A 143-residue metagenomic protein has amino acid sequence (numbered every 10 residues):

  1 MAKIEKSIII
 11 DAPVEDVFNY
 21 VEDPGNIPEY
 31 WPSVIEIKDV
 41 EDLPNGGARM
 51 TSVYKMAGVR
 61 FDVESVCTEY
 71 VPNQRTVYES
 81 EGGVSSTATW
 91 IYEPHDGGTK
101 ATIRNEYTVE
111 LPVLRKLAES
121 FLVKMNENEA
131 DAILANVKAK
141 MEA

Functional and structural regions predicted by a protein language model:
M1-I9, D131, A135, A143: Hydrophobic-ligand-binding modules of eukaryotic lipid transfer/binding families
M1-N45: Hydrophobic ligand-binding cavity/cleft-lining segments
I9-P13, V53-A57, T68-Y70, E93-H95 (+1 more regions): Solvent-exposed residues in well-ordered beta-strands and their adjoining turns, especially edge/terminal strands
P32, A118-L122, E142: A generic structural signal for secondary-structure junctions that act as hinges or helix/strand caps at the edges
K38-T87, D96-K100, A132-A143: Glycine-rich portal/gate segments that line the openings of hydrophobic small-molecule binding cavities
E79-A132: Beta-strand/loop substructures that line and gate deep hydrophobic ligand-binding cavities in soluble
